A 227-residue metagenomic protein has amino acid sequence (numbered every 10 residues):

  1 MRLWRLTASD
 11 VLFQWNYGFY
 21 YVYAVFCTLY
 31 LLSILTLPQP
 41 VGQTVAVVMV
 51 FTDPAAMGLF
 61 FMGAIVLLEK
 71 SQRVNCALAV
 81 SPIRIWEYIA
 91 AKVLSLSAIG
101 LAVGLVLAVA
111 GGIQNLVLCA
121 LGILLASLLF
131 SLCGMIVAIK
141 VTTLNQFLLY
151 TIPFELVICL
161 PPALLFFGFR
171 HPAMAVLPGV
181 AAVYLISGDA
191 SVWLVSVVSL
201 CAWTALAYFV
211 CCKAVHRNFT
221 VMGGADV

Functional and structural regions predicted by a protein language model:
M1-A24, V221-D226: Aromatic- and glycine-rich beta-strand/loop motifs that create alpha-glucan
M1-R5, F166-V197: Short hydrophobic, aromatic-rich alpha-helical segments embedded in or entering the lipid bilayer of multi-pass
F13-P40, V45-F61, Y150-A163, V198-Y208: Hydrophobic alpha-helical transmembrane segments of multi-pass membrane transport/permease proteins
G42-V80, I85-L107: Hydrophobic alpha-helical transmembrane segments of multi-pass membrane transport proteins
A55-F60, A91, N115-G122, L165-F167 (+1 more regions): Short alpha-helical transmembrane interface motifs in multi-pass membrane proteins
G58-M62, V106, L132-V137, P178 (+1 more regions): Hydrophobic/aromatic residues in alpha-helical transmembrane segments
I85, V93-T142: Alpha-helical transmembrane segments and their short interhelical loops
I136-K140, C201-V227: Junction motif at the cytosolic side of a transmembrane helix
